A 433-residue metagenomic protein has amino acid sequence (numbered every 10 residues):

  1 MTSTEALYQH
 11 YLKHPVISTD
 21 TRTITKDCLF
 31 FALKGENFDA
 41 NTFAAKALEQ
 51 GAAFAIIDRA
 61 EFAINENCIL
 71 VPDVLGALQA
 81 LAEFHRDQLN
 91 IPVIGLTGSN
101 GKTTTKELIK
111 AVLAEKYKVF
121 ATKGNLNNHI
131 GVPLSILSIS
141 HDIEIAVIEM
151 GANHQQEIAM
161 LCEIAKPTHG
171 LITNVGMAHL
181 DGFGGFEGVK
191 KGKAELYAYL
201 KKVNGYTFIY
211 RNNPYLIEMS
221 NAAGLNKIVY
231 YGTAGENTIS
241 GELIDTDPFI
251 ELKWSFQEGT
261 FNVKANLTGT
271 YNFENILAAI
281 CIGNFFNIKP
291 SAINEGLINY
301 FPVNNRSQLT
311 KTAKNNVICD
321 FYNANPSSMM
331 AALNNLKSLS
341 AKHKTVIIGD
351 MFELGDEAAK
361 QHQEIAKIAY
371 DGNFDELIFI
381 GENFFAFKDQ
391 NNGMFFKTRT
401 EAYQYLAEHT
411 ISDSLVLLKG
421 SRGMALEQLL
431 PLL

Functional and structural regions predicted by a protein language model:
M1-A80, F84, T268, K337-A341 (+3 more regions): N-terminal leader/targeting and accessory segments in enzymes
T21-A32, V119, L134-I145, L333-G355: Mobile, glycine- and charge-enriched loop segments and immediately flanking short secondary-structure elements within
C28, A47, L81, L96 (+13 more regions): Residue-level signal for inorganic ion chemistry
L33-F38, V303, Y322-N392, S421: Active-site beta-alpha connecting loops in nucleotide-dependent enzymes
D58-N65, L171-N316, A341-K342, K367-E376 (+1 more regions): Acidic, Mg2+-coordinating active-site environments of NTP-dependent enzymes
A77-R211, Y215-G224, G283, Q404 (+2 more regions): Phosphate-binding loop of NTP-binding sites
L96, N304-R306, G423, E427-L429: ATP-dependent carboxylate/acyl-activation modules
